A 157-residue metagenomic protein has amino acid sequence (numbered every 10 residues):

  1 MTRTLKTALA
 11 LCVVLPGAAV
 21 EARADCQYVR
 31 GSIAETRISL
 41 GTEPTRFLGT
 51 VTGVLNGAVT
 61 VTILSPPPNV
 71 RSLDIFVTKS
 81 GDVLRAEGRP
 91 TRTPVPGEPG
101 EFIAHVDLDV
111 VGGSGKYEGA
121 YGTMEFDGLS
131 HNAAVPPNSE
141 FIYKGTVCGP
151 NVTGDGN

Functional and structural regions predicted by a protein language model:
M1-L9: Bacterial N-terminal signal peptides that target proteins for export
T2, G17-E21: Glycine-centered signal
A8-G17: Bacterial N-terminal signal peptides
L9, E21-A24: Intrinsically disordered, low-complexity segments enriched in glycine/proline and serine/threonine
R23-N157: Beta-strand-enriched cores of mature, soluble protein domains
